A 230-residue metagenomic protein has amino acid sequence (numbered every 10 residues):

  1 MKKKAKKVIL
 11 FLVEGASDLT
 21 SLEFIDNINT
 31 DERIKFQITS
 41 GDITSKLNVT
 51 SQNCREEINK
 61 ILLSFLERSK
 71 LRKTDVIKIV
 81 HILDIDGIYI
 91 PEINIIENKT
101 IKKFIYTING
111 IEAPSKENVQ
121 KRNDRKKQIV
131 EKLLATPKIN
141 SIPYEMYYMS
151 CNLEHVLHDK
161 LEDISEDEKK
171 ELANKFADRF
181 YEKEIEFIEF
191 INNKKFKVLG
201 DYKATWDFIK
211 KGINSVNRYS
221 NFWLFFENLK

Functional and structural regions predicted by a protein language model:
M1-K6, T20-Q52, E56-K230: C-terminal accessory helical subdomains adjacent to catalytic cores in phosphodiester- and nucleotide-handling enzymes
L10-L22: Catalytic nucleophile-elbow at a beta strand-turn-alpha helix junction centered on a G-D-S/GDSL motif, marking
